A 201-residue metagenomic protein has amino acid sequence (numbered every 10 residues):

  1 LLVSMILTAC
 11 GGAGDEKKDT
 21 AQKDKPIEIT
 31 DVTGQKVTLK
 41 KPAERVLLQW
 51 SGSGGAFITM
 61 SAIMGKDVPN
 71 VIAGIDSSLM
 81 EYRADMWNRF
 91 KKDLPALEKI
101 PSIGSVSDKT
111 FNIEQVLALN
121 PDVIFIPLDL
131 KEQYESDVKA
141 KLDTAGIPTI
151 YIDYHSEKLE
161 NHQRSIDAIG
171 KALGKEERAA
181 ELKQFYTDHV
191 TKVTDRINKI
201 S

Functional and structural regions predicted by a protein language model:
L1-L2: Sec-dependent signal peptide hydrophobic core
M5-A9: C-terminal motif of bacterial Sec signal peptides marking the signal peptidase cleavage site
G11-S201: N-terminal ligand-binding lobe of clamshell/alpha-beta domains
